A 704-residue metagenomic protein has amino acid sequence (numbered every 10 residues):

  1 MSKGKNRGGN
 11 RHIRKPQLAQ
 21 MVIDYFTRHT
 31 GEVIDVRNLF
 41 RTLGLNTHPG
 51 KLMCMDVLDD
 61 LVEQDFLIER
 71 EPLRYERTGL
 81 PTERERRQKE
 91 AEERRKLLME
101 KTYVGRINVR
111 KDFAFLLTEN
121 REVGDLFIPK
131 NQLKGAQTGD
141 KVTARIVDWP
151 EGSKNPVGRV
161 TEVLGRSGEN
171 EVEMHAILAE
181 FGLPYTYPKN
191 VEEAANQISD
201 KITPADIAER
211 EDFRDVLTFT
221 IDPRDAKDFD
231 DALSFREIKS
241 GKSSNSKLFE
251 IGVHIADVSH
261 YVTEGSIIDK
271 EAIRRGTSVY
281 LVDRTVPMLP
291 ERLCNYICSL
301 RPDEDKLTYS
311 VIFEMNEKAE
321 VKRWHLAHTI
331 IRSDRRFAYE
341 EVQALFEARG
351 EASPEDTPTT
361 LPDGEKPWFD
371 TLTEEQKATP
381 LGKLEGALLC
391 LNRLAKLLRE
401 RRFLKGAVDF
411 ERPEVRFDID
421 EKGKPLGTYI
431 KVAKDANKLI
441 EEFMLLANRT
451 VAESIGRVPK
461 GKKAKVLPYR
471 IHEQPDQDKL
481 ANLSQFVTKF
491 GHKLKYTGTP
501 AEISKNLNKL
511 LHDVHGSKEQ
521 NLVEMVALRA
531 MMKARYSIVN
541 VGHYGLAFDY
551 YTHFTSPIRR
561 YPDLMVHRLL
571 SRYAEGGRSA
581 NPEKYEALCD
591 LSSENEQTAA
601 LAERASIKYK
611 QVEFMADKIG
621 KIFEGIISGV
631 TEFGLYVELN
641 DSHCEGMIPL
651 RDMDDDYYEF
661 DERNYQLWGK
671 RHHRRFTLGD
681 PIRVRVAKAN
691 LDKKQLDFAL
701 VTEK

Functional and structural regions predicted by a protein language model:
S2-G252, S259-D305, R336-F337, E341-F346 (+9 more regions): Charge-lined substrate channels and their catalytic hotspots, especially those that engage the 3′ end of RNA
F66, K141, E320, I622 (+1 more regions): Residue-level marker of beta-strand positions
R110, K239-S240, M315-E320, I419-G423: Short acidic-glycine loop/turn motifs at beta-strand connectors
A144, V630, V684-V686: A generic structural signal for residues embedded in beta-strands
T285-L345, C390, V526-L528, V541 (+1 more regions): Covalent nucleotidyltransferase
Y339, P358-D641, M647-D654, Y658-Y665 (+3 more regions): Append "with occasional cross-activation on large, charged helical scaffolds in nucleic-acid assemblies
L667-K704: In a subset of proteins, long, contiguous C-terminal domains/tails are tracked
